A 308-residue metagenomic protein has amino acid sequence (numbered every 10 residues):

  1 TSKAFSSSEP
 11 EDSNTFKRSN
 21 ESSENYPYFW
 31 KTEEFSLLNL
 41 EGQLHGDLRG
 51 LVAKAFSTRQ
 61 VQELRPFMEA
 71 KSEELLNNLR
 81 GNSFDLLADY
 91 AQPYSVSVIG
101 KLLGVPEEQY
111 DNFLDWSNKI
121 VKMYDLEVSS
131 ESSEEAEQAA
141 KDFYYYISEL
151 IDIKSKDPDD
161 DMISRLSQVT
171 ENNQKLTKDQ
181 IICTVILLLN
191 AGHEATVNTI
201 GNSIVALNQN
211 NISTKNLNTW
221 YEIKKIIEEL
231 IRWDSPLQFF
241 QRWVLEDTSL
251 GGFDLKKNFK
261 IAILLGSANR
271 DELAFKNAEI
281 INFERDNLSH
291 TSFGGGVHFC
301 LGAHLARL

Functional and structural regions predicted by a protein language model:
T1-L308: Cytochrome P450
